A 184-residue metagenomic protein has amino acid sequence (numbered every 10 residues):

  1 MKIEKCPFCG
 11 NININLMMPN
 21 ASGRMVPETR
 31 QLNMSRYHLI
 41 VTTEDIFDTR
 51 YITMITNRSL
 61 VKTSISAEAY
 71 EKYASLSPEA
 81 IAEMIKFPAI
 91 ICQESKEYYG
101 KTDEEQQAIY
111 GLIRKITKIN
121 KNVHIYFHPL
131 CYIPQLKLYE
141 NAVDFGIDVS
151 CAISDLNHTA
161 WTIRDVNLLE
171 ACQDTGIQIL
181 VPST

Functional and structural regions predicted by a protein language model:
M1, L32-N33, A82-M84: Flexible, charged surface loops at secondary-structure boundaries
M1-E28: Long, low-complexity intrinsically disordered regions enriched in small/polar and proline/glycine residues
K2-K5, G10, N122-T184: Contiguous surface segments at macromolecular interaction interfaces
I3, I14-L16, L39-V41, A89 (+2 more regions): Generic structural hydrophobic/aromatic packing signal, biased to beta-strands
K5, M34, E44, D48 (+3 more regions): Generic intrinsically disordered, low-complexity segments enriched for polar/acidic and small residues
I14-M18, G23, D48-Y51, H158 (+2 more regions): Low-complexity, compositionally biased segments
P19-S66: N-terminal helix initiation/capping motif
N57-A142: Structured alpha/beta reader/binder surfaces that contact nucleic acids or chromatin modification marks
